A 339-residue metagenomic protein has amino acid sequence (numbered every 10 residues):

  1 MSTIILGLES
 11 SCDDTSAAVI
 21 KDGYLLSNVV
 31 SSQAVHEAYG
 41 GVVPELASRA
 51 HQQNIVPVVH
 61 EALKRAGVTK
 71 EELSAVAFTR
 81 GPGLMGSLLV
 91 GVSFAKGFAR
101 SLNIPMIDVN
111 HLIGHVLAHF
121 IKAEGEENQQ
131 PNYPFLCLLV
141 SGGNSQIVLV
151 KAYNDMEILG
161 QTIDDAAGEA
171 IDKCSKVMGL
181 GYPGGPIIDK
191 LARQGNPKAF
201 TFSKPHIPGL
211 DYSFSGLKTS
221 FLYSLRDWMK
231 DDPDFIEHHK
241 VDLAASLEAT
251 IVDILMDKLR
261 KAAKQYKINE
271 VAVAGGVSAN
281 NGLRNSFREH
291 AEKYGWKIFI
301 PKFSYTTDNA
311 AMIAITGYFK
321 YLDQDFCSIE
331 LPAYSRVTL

Functional and structural regions predicted by a protein language model:
M1-S2, V109-F135, T316: Conserved phosphate-binding catalytic cores of ATP/NTP-utilizing and phosphoryl-transfer enzymes
S2-P82: N-terminal beta-alpha supersecondary unit
T15-I20, C137-L139, S145-L149: Short beta-strand scaffold segments in enzyme catalytic cores
F78-L102, I121-K122, N281-H290: Short Gly/Thr/Asp-enriched flexible loops that form oxyanion-binding sites at enzyme active sites
D108-V109, V271, R288-I313: Conserved phosphate-binding/catalytic loops in two-lobed NTP-binding clefts
H115-L117, P301-L339: Glycine-rich phosphate-binding/hydrolytic loop that grips phosphoryl groups
K151-Q194, T219, Y223-M229: Glycine-rich phosphate-binding loop plus the immediately following alpha-helix
K190-V271, N280-Y294, Y321-Q324: A contiguous, well-structured pocket-lining segment that forms one wall/lid of small-molecule binding clefts in soluble
